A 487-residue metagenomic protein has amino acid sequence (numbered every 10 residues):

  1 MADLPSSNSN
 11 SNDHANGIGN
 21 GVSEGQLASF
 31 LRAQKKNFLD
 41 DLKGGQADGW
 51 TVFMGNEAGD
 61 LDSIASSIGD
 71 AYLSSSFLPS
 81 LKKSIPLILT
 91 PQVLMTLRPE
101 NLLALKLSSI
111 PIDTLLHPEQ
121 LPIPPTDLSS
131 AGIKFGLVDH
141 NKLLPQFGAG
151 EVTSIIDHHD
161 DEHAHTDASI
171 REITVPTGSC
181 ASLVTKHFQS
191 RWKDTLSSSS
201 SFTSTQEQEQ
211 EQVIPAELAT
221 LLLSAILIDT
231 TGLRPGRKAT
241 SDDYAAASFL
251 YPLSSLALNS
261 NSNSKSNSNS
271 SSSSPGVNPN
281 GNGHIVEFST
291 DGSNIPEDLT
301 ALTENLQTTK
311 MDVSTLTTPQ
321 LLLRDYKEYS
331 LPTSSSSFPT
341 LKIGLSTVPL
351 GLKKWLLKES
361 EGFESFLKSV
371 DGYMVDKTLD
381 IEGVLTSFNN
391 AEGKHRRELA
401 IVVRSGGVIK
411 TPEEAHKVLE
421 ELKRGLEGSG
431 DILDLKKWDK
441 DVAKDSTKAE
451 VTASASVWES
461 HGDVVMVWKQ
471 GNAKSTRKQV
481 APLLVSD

Functional and structural regions predicted by a protein language model:
M1-N8, N12-D487: Replace "Mg2+/Mn2+-dependent" with "divalent metal-dependent
